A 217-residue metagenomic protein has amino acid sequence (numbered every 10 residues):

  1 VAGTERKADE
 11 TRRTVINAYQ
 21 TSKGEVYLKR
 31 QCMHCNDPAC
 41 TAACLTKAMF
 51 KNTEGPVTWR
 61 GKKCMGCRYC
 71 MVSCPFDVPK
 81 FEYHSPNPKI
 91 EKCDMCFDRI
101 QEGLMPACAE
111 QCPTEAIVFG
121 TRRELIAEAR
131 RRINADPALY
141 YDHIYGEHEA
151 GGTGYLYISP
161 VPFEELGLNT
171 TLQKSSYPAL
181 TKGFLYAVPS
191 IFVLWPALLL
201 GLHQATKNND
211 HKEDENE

Functional and structural regions predicted by a protein language model:
V1-E217: Non-ligating segments of multi-cofactor redox enzymes
